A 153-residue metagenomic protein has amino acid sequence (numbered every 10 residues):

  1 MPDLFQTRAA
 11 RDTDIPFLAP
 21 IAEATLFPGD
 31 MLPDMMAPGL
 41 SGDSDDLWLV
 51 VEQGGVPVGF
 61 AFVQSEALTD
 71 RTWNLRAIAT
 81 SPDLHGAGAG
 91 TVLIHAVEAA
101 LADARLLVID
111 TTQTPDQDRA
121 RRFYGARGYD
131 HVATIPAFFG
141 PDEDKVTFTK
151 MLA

Functional and structural regions predicted by a protein language model:
D3-F5, A9-D83, T91-A96, A100: Acetyl-CoA-dependent GNAT
L32, M36, P115, F138-F139: Conserved beta-strand edge residues that scaffold enzyme active sites
T69-R71, D116-Q117, F139-D144: Short acidic/glycine-enriched loop/turn segments that link adjacent beta-strands
G88: Conserved G/P- and acidic residue-centered "switch" motifs that form tight phosphate/ATP-binding loops in soluble
T91, T114-A133: Conserved active-site alpha-helix within GNAT-family acetyltransferase domains
L101-Q113: Conserved GNAT acetyl-CoA-binding A-motif
D110-T111, A126, A137-A153: Terminal substrate-recognition subdomain of acyl/acetyltransferases
